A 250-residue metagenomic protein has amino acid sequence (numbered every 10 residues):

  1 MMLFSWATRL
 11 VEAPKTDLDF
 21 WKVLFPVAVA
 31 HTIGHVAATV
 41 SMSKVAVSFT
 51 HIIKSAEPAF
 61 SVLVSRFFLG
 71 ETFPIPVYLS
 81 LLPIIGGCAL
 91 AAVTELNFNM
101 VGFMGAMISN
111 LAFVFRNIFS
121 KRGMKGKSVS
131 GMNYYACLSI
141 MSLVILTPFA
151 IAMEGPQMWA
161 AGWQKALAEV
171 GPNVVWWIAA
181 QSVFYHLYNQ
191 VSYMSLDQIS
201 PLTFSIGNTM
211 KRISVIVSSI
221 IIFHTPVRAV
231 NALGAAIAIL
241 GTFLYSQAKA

Functional and structural regions predicted by a protein language model:
M1-A250: Polytopic endomembrane small-metabolite transporters, centered on the Drug/Metabolite Transporter
